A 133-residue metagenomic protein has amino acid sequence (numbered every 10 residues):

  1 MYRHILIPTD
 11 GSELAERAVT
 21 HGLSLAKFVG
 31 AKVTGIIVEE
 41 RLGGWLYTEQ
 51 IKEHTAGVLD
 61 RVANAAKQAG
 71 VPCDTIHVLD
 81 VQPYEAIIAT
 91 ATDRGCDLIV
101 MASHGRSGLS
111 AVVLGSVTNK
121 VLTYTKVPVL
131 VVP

Functional and structural regions predicted by a protein language model:
R3-K52, A65-D74: Small/aliphatic-rich secondary-structure junction motif
I37-V38, A102-H104, P133: Short secondary-structure boundary segments
K52-D60: Short, surface-exposed alpha-helical segments at coil->helix boundaries
K67-I99: Structural beta-alpha unit
L98-Y124: Glycine-rich, Arg-bearing micro-motifs that act as flexible, cationic patches
Y124-P133: Short, acidic/small-residue loops that bind anionic groups at enzyme active sites
